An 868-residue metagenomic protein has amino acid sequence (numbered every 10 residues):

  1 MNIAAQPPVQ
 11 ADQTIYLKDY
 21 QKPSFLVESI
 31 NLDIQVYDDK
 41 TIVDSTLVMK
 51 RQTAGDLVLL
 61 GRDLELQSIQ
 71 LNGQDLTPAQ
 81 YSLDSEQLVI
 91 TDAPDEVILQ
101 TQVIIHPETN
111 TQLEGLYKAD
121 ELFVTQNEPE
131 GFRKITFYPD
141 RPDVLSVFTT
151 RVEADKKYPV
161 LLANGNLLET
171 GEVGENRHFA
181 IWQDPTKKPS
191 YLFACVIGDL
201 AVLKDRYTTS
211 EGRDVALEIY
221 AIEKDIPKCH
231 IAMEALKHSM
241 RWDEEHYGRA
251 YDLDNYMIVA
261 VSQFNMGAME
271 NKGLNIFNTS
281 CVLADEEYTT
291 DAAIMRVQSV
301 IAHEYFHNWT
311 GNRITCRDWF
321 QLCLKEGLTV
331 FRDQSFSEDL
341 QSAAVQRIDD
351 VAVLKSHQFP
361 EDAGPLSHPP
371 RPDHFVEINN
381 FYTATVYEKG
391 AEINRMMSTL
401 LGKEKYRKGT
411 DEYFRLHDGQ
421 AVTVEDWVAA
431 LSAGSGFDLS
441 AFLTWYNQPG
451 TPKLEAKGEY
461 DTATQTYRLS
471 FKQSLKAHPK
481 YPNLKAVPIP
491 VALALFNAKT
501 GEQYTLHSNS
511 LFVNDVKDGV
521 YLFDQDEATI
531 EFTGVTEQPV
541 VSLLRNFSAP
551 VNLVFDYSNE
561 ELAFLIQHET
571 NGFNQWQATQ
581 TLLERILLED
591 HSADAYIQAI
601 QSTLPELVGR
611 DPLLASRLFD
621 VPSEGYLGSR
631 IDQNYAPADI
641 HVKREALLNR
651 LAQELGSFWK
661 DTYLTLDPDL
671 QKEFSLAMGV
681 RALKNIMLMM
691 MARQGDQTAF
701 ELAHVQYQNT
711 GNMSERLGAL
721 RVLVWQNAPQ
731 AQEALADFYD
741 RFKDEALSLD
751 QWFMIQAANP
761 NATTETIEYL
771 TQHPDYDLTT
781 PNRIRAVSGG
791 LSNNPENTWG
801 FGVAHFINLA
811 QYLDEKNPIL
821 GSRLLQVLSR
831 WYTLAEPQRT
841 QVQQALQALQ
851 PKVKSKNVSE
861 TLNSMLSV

Functional and structural regions predicted by a protein language model:
M1-I42, Y117-Q126, Y138, P142 (+1 more regions): N-terminal, polar/Ser/Thr-rich
I3, Q52-L57, G61-A119, L522-Q538: A surface-exposed beta-strand-loop module
L47-E65, F137-D140, S146-D155, E425 (+1 more regions): Surface-exposed beta-strand/loop patches in extracellular or lumenal glycoproteins
E65-N72, D438-A441, T451-L543, G628 (+1 more regions): Beta-strand-rich binding/interaction modules
Q102-K204, F442, G572-W576: Extended, low-hydrophobicity, Ser/Thr/Pro/Gly-biased non-transmembrane segments
I105-Q112, K476-A477, F547-L553: Short acidic/polar inter-strand loop motif in beta-rich domains
W182, E211-F471: Hydrophobic alpha-helical and helix-loop surface patches within well-folded domains that function as non-catalytic
S356, T533-V868: Long, ordered, helix-rich scaffold segments
